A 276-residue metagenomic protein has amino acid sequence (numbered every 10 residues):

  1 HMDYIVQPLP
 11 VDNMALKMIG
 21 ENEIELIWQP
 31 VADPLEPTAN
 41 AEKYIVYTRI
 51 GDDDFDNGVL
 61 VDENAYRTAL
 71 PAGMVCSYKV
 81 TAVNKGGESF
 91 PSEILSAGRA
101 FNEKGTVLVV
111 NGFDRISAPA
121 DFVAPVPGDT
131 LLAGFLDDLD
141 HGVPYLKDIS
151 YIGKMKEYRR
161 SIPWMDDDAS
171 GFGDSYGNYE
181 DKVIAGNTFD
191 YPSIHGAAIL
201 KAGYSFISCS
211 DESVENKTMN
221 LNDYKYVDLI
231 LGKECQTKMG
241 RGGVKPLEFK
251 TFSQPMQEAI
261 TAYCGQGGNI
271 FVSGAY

Functional and structural regions predicted by a protein language model:
H1-A39, A72, G86-G105: Pro/Thr/Ser/Gly-rich low-complexity, intrinsically disordered linker/stalk tracts
G20, D54-E63, V123-V126, G242-K245: Short secondary-structure boundary/capping segments
P30-A32, T48, A82: Hydrophobic beta-strand positions in extracellular immunoglobulin-like domains
V31-D33, D114-R115, S213-V214, K233-C235: Short, solvent-exposed loop/turn segments at secondary-structure junctions
A39-M74, K85-G86: Recognizes extended acidic, P/S/T-rich segments that occur within or adjacent to Ig-like beta-sandwich modules
E93-K225: Aromatic-Pro/Gly-enriched surface loop or interdomain linker that acts as a lid/target-recognition segment
F101-F113, A120-L132, M219-Y276: Short alpha-beta junction capping motif
